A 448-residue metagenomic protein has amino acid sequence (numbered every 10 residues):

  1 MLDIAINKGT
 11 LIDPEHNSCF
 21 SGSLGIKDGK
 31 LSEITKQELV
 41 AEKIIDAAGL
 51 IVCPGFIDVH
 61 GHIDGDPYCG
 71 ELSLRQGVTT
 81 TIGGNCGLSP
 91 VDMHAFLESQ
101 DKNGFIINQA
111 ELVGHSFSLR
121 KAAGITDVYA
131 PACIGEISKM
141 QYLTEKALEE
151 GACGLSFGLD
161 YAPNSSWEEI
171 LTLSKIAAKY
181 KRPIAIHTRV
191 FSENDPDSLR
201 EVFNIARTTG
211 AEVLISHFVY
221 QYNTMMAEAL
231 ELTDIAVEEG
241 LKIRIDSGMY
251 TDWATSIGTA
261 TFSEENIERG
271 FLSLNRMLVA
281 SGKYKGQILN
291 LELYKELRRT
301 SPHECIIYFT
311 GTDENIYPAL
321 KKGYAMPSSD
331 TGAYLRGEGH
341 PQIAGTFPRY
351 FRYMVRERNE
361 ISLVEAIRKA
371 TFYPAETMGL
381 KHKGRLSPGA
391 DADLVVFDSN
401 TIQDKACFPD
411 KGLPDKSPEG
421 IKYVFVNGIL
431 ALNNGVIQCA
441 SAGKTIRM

Functional and structural regions predicted by a protein language model:
L2-K8, E38-T79: Replace "His-x-His-based motif
G9, L24, G29, G49 (+12 more regions): Divalent metal-coordination and catalytic microenvironments
L11-S23, I306-T310, R358-I367, A375-L413: Acidic, glycine-enriched loop/beta-strand segments at the rims of small-molecule binding/catalytic pockets
G55-G65, L159, I184-V190: Histidine-centered catalytic micro-motifs
P67-S156, L241: Divalent-metal coordination cores built from histidine and acidic residues
T80, I106-A110, A152-G154, K181-A185 (+3 more regions): Structural preference for beta-strand elements that scaffold enzyme active sites
K121-A130, I134, S138-D160, S216-E360: Active-site neighborhoods of metal-dependent hydrolases
Y317-Y324, S329-D330, L394-K444: C-terminal cap of metal-dependent C-N hydrolases
